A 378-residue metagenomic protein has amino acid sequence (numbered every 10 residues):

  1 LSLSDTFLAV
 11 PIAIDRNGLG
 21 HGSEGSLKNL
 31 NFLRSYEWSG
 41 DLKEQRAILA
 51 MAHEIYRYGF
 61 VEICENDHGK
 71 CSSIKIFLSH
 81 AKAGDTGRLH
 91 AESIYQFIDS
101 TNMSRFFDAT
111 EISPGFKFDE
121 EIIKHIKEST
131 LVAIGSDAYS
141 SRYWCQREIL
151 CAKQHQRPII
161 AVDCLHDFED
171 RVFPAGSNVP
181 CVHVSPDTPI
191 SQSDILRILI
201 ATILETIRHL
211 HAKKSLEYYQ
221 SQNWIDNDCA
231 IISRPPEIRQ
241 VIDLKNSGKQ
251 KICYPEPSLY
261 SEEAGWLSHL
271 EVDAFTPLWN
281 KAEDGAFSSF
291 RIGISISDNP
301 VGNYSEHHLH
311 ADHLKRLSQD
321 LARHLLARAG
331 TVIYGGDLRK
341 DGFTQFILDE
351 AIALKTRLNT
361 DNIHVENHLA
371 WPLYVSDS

Functional and structural regions predicted by a protein language model:
L1, W38, S93-I123, D137-Y143 (+3 more regions): Conserved BB-loop
L1-G20, A83, I123-D170, K249-L267 (+2 more regions): Conserved beta-strand-loop-alpha-helix hinge of the TIR/SEFIR fold
L1-L3, L278-S378: Acidic/glycine-enriched connector segments
S4-F7, P11-S100, L165-S289: C-terminal interaction surface of TIR/SEFIR-family domains
A47-E54, S93-I94, E121, R147-C151 (+2 more regions): Alpha-helical scaffold elements adjacent to nucleotide-binding pockets in ATP/GTP-utilizing enzyme cores
L78-A81, F107-A109, G135-S136, I296 (+1 more regions): Short glycine-centered, acidic/aromatic-flanked micro-motifs in structured strand/loop junctions that mark active-site
